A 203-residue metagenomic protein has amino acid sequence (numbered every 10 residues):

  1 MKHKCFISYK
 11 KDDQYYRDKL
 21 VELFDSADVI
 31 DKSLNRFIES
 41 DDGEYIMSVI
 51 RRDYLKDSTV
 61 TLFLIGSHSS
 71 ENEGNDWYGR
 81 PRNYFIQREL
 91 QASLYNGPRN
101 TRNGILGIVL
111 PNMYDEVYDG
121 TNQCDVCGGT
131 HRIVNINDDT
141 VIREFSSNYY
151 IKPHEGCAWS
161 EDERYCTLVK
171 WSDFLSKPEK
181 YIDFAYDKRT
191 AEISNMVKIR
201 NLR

Functional and structural regions predicted by a protein language model:
M1-V60, K170-R203: Conserved N-terminal substructure of TIR/SEFIR domains
Q14-R17, S70-E73, M113-D119: Short catalytic/ligand-binding loop motif for oxyanion handling, primarily in non-cytosolic enzymes, centered on
K32, T61-S69, L110-P111: Short loop/turn segments at strand-loop or loop-helix junctions that form parts of catalytic or ligand-binding pockets
D53-Y54, Y95-R99: Short, charge-rich binding segments
H68, G97-E116: Short beta-alpha junction loops
S69-N96: Conserved TIR/SEFIR loop-to-helix hotspot centered on a Trp-containing motif with a nearby acidic residue
P111-R203: C-terminal interaction surface of TIR/SEFIR-family domains
